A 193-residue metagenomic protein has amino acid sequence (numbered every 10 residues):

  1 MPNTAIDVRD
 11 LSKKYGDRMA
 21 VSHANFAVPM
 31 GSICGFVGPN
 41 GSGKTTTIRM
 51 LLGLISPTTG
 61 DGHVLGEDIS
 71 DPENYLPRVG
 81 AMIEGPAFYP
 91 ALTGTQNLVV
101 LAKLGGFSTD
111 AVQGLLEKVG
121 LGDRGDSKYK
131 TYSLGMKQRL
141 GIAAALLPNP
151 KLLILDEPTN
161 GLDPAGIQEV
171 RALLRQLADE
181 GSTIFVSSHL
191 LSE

Functional and structural regions predicted by a protein language model:
N3-I6, K13-S192: ABC transporter nucleotide-binding domains
